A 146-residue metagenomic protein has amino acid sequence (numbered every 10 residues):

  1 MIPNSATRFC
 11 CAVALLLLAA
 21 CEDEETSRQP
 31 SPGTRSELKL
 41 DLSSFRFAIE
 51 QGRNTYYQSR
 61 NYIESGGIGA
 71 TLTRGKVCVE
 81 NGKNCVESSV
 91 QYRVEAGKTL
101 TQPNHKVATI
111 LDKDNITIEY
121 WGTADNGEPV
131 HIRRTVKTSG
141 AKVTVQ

Functional and structural regions predicted by a protein language model:
M1-C10: Bacterial N-terminal signal peptides that target proteins for export
L17-A20: C-terminal motif of bacterial Sec signal peptides marking the signal peptidase cleavage site
E22-E24: Bacterial signal peptide processing site
S43, G52-S59, D114-T117: Short, solvent-exposed loop/turn segments enriched in Ser/Thr/Gly
N61-G66: Asparagine-centered strand-capping/turn motif at beta-strand->loop junctions
I68-K76, I132: Short, hydrophobic/aromatic beta-strand segments
G82-D114: Intrinsically disordered, low-complexity Pro/Gly/Ser/Thr-rich segments with frequent PxxP/GP/PP motifs and embedded
I110-Q146: Terminal connector regions
